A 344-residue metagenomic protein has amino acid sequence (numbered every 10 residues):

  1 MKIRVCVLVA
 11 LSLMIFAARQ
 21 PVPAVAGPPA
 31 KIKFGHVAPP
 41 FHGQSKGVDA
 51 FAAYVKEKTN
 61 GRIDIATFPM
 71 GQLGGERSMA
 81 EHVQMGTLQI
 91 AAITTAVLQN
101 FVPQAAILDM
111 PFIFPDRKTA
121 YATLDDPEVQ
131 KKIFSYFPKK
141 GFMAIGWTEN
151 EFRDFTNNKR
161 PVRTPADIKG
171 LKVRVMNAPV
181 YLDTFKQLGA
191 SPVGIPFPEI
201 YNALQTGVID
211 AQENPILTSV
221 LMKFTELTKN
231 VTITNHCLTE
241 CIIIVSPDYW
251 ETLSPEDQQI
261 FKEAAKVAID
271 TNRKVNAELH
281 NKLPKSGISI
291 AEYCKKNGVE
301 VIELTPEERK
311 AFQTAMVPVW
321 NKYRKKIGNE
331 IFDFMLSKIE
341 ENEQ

Functional and structural regions predicted by a protein language model:
M1-K31, Q344: Short, low-complexity disordered leader/linker segments with a strong preference for bacterial N-terminal type II
V25-A120, E128, S135-Q344: N-terminal secretory/targeting leader peptides
